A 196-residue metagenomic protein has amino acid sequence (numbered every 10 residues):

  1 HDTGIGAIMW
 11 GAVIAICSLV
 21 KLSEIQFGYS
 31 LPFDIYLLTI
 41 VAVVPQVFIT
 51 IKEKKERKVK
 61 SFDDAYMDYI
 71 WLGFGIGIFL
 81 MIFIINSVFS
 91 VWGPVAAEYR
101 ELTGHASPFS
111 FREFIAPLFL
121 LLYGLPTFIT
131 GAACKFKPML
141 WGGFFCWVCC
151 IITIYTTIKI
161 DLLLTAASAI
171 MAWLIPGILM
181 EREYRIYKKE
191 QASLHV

Functional and structural regions predicted by a protein language model:
D2, F27-D34, V59-Y66, G104-I115 (+2 more regions): Membrane-interfacial loop-to-transmembrane-helix junctions in polytopic alpha-helical membrane proteins
D2-V88: Selected alpha-helical membrane-embedding segments in polytopic membrane proteins
G4-G11, G75, P117-L120, G124 (+3 more regions): Residues within membrane-spanning alpha-helices of integral membrane proteins, especially the hydrophobic core/packing
W10-E24, V43-I49, F109-L120, I160-S168 (+1 more regions): Hydrophobic alpha-helical transmembrane segments
V13-C17, V41, P45, Y123-P126 (+2 more regions): Membrane-embedded alpha-helical transmembrane segments of multi-pass integral membrane proteins
L22, Q26-S30, K54-K58, S90-E98 (+3 more regions): Transmembrane helix-loop junctions in multipass membrane proteins, especially transporters and channels
I70, F74-M139: Membrane-proximal helix-loop-helix units in multi-pass membrane proteins
P126-V196: Terminal transmembrane helical module of multi-pass membrane proteins
